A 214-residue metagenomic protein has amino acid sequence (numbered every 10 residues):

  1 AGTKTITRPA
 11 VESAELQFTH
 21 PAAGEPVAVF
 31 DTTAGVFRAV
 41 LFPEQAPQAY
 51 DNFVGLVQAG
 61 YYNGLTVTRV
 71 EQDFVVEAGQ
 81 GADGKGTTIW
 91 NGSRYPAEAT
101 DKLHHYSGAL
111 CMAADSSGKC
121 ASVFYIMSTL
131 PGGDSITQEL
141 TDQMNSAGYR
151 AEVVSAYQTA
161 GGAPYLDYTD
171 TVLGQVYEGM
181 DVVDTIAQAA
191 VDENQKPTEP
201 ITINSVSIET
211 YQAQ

Functional and structural regions predicted by a protein language model:
A1-Q214: Cyclophilin-like peptidyl-prolyl cis-trans isomerases
